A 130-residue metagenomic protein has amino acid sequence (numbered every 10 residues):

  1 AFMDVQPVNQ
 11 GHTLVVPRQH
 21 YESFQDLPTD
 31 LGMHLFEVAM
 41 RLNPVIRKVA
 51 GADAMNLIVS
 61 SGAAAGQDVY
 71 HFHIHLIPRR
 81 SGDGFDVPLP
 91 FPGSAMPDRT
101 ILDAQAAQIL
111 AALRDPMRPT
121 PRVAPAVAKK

Functional and structural regions predicted by a protein language model:
A1-K130: HIT superfamily nucleotide-processing domains
